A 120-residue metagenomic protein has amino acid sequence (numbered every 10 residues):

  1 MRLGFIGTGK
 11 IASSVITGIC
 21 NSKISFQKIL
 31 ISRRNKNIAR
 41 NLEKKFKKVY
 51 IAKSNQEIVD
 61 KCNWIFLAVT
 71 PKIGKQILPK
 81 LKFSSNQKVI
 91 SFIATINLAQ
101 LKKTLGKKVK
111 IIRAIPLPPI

Functional and structural regions predicted by a protein language model:
M1-K53, E57: NAD(P)+-binding Rossmann beta1-loop-alpha1 motif at the extreme N-terminus of oxidoreductases
I38, F46, N55-D60, W64-I120: Rossmann-like NAD(P)(H) cofactor-binding subdomain of soluble oxidoreductases
